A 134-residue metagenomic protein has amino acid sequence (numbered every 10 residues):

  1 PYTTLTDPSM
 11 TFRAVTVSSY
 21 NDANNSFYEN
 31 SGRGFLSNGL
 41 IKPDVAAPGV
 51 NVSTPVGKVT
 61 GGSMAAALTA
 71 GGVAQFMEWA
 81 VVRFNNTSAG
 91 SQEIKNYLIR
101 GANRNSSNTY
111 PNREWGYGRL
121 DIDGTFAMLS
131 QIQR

Functional and structural regions predicted by a protein language model:
P1-E78: Extracellular S/T/G-rich loop segment that most often corresponds to the catalytic His/Ser-adjacent loop
P48-R113, R119: Hydrolase catalytic cores
G118-T125: Short, hydrophobic-biased amphipathic alpha-helical segments
T125-R134: Secreted peptidase-domain scaffold signal
